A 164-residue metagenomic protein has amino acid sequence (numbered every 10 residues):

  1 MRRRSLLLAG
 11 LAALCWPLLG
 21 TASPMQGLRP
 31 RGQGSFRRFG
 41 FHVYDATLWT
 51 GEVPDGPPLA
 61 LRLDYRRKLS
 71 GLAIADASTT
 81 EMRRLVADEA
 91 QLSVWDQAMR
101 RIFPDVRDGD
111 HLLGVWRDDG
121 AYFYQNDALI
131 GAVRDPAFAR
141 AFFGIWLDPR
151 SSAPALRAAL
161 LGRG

Functional and structural regions predicted by a protein language model:
S5-A22: N-terminal export signals
T21-G164: Terminal leader/tail segments of proteins
